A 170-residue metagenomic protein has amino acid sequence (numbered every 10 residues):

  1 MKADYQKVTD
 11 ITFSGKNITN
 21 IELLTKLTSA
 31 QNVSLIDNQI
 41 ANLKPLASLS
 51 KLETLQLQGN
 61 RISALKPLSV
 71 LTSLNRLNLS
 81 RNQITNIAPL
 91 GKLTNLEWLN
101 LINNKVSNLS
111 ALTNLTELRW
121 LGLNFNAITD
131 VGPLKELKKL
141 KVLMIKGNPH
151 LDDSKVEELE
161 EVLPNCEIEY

Functional and structural regions predicted by a protein language model:
M1-D4: Short boundary motifs at domain starts and secondary-structure transition points
Q6-N20, S29-A41, P45, K51-S63 (+6 more regions): Concave beta-strand-loop units of leucine-rich repeat
